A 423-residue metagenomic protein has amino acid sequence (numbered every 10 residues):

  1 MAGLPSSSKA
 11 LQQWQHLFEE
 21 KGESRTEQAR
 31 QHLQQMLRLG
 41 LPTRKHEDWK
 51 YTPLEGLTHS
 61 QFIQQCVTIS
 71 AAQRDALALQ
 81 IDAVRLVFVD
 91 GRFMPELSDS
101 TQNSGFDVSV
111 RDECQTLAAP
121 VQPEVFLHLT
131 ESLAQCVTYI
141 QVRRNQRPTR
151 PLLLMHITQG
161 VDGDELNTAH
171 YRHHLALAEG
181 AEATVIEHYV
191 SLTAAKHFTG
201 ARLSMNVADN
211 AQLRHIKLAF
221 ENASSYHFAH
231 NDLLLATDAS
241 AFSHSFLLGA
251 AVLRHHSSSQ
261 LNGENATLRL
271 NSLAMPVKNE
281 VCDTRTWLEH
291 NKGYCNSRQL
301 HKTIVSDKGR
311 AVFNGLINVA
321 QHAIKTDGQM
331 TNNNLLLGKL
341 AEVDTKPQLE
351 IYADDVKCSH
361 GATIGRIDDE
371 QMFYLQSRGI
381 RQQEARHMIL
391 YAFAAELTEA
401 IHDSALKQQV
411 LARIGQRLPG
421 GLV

Functional and structural regions predicted by a protein language model:
M1-R202, D209-Q212: Short, low-to-moderate order helix/coil transition modules at the start of elongated helical scaffolds
E113-I380, A394-L397, I401-V423: Conserved beta-strand/loop scaffold segments within soluble protein domains that form the structured core and edges
